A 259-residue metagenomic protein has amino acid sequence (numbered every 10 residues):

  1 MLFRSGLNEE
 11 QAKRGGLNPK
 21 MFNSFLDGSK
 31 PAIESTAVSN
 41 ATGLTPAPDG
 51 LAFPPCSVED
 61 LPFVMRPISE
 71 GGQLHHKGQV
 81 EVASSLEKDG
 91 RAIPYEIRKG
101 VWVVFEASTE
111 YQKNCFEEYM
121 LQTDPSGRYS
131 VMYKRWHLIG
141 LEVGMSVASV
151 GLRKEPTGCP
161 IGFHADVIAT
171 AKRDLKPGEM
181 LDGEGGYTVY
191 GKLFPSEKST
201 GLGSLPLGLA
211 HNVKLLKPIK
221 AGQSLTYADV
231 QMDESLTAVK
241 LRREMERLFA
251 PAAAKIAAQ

Functional and structural regions predicted by a protein language model:
E10-A257: C-terminal catalytic/substrate-binding lobe primarily of soluble NAD(P)-dependent oxidoreductases
